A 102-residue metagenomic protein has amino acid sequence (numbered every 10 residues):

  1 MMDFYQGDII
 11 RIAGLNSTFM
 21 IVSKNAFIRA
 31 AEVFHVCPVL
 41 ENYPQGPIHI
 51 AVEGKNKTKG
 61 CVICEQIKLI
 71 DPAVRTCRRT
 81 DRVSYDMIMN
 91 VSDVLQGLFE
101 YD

Functional and structural regions predicted by a protein language model:
M1-D102: Conserved functional hotspots at enzyme active or ligand-binding sites that engage polyanionic ligands
